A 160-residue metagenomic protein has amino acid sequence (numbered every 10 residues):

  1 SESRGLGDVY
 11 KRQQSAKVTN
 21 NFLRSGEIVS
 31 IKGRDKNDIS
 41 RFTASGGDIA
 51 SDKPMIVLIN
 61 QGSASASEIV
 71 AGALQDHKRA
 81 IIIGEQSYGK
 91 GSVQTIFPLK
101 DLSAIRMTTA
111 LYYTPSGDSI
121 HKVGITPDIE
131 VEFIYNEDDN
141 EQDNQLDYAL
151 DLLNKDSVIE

Functional and structural regions predicted by a protein language model:
S1, R41-T43, K122-G124: Conserved phosphate-chemistry cores used by DNA topoisomerases
S1-Y10: Single conserved hydrophobic/aromatic residue that forms the stacking wall/gate of nucleotide- or nucleobase-binding
R4, F22, M55-L58, L74 (+2 more regions): Terminal peptide-recognition signature
R4, G62, H77-K90: Short, well-structured beta-strand/strand-turn elements
G7-D8, V131-E160: C-terminal recognition in membrane/secretory proteostasis and scaffolding
K11-S65, S92-P98, Y113: Gly/Ser/Thr-rich loop/hinge elements
Q14-V18, A66-A73, R79, S116 (+1 more regions): Stable alpha-helical elements in mature extracytoplasmic
Q94-F97, I105-F133: Conserved P-loop NTPase
